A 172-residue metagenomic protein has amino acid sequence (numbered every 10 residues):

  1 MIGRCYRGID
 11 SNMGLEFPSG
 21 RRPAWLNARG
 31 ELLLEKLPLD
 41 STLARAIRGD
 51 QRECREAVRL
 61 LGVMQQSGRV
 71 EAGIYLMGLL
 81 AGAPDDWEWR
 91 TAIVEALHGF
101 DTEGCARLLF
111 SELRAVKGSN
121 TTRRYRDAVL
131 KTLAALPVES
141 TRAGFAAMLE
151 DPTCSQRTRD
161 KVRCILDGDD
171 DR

Functional and structural regions predicted by a protein language model:
M1-A28, L32: Intrinsically disordered, serine/threonine- and proline-rich low-complexity regions of large eukaryotic regulatory
I2, G8, E31-A46, Q66-G82 (+3 more regions): Amphipathic alpha-helical scaffolding segments comprising HEAT/armadillo-like alpha-solenoid repeats
G14-R22, I47-A57, S119: HEAT-repeat alpha-solenoid elements in large eukaryotic scaffold proteins
G49-D50, P84-D86, T121-T122, P152-R157: Short inter-helical turns and helix N-cap capping residues of alpha-solenoid HEAT/ARM repeat scaffolds
C54-A57, D86-R90, T122-R126, R159: Residue-level detector of extended alpha-helical repeat arrays and alpha-solenoid scaffolds
R55-L61, M77, I93-V94, F110 (+3 more regions): Hydrophobic core positions within HEAT/HEAT-like alpha-solenoid repeats
L61-G68, L97, D101, L133 (+2 more regions): Alpha-solenoid repeat junctions
Q156-G168: Alpha-helical oligomerization segments
